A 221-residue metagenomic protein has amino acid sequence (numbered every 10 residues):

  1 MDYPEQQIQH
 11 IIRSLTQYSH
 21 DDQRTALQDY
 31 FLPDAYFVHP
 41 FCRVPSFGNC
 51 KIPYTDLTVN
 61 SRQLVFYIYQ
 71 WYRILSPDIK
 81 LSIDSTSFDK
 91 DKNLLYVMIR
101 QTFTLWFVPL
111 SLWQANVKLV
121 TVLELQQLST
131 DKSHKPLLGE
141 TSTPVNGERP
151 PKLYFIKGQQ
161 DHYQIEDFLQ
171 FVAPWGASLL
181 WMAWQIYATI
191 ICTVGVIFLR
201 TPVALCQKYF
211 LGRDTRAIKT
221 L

Functional and structural regions predicted by a protein language model:
M1-L221: C-terminal and inter-domain tail/linker signature
